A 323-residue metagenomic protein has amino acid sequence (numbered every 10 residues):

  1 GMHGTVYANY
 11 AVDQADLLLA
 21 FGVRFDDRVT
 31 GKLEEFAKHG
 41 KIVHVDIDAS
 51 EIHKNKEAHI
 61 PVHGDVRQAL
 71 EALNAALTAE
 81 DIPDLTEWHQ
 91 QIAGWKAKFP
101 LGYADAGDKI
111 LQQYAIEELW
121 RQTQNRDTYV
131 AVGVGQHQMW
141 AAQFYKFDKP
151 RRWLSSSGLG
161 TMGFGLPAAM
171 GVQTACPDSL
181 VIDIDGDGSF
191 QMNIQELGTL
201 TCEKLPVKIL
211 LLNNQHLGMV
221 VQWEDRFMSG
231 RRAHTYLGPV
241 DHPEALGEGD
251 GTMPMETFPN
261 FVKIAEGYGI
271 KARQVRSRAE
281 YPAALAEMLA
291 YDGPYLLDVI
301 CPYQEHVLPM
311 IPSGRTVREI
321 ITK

Functional and structural regions predicted by a protein language model:
G1-Q90, L289: Glycine-rich, acidic loop regions that bind phosphate or pyrophosphate groups
T5, D27-T30, A115-I116, Q195-E196 (+1 more regions): Glycine-rich, charged/polar anion/phosphate-binding loops that engage phosphate groups from diverse ligands
N9-Q14, F36, H53-N55, P61-H63 (+2 more regions): Thiamine diphosphate
D16, G22-F25, L70-D81, I92 (+7 more regions): Structural signal for hydrophobic packing residues in well-ordered secondary-structure cores of soluble enzyme domains
Q90-Q173, P309: Active-site diphosphate/adenylate-binding microenvironment
